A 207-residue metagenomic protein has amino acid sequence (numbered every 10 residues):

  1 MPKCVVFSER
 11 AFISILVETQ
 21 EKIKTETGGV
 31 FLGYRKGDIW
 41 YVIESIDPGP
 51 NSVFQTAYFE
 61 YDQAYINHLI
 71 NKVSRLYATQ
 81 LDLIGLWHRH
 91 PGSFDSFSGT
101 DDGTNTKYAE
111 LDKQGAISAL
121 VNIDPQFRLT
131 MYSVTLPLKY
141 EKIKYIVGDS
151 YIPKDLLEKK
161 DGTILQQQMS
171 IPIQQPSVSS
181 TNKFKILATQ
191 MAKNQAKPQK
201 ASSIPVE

Functional and structural regions predicted by a protein language model:
M1-G85, R89-E207: MPN/JAMM (Mov34/JAB) isopeptidase/deubiquitinase module and associated MPN-bearing subunits/adaptors in ubiquitin
